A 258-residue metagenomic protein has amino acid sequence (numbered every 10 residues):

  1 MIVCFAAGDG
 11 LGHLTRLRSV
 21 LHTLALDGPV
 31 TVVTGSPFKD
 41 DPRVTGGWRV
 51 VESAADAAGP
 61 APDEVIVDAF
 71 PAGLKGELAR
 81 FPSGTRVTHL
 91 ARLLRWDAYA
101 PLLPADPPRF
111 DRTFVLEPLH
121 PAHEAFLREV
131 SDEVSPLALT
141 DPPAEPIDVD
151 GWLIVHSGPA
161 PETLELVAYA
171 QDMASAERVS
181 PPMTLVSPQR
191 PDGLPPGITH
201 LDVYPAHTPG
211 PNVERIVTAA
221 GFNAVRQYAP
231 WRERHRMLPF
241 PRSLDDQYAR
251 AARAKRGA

Functional and structural regions predicted by a protein language model:
M1-T184, R190-A258: Nucleotide-activated sugar donor-binding and catalytic core shared by glycosyltransferases and related lipid-linked
